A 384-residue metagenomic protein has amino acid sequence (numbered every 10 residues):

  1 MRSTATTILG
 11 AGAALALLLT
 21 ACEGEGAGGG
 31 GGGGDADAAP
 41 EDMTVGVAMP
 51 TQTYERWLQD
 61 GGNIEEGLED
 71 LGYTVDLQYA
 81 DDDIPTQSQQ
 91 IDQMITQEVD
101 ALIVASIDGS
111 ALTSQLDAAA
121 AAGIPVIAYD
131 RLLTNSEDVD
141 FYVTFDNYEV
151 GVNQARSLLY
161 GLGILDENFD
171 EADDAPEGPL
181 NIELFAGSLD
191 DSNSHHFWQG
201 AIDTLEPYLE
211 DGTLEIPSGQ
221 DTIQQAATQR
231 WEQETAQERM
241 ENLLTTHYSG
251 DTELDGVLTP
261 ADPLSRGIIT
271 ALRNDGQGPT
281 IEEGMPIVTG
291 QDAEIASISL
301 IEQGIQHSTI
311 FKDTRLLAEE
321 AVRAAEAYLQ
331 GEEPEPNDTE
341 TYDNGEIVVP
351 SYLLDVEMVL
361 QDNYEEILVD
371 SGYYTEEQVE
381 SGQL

Functional and structural regions predicted by a protein language model:
M1-E25: Secretory targeting and sorting signals
S3-T4, C22-L384: A residue-level marker of the well-folded mature domains of exported/periplasmic proteins
